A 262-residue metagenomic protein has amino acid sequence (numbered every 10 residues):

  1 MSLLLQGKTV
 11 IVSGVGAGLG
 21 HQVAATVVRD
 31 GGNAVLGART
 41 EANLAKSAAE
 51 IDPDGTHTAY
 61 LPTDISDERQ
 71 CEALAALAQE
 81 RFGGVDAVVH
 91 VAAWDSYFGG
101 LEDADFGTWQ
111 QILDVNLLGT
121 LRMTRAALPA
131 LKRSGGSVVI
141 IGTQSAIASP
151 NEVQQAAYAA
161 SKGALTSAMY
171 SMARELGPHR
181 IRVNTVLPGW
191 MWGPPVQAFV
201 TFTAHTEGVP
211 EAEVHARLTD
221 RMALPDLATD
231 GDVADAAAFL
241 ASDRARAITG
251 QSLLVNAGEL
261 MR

Functional and structural regions predicted by a protein language model:
S2, D95-F98, A238, D243 (+1 more regions): Short C-terminal tail/terminal secondary-structure segment of NAD(P)H-dependent dehydrogenase/reductase domains
T9, G16-A17: Conserved glycine-rich cofactor-binding loop
D30-K46: Conserved glycine-rich Rossmann-like NAD(P)H-binding loop of the short-chain dehydrogenase/reductase
P62-A73, F106, D232: The beta1-alpha1 cofactor-binding region of Rossmann-like NAD(H)/NADP(H)-dependent oxidoreductases
G99-L101, D105-L113, L218-T219: Substrate-binding pocket helix/loop in short-chain dehydrogenase/reductase
V139-A164, M169-P178, M191: Catalytic loop of short-chain dehydrogenase/reductase
G177, R182, I248-G250: Short, small/polar-rich loop/turn modules that mediate ligand/substrate recognition or access, typified
